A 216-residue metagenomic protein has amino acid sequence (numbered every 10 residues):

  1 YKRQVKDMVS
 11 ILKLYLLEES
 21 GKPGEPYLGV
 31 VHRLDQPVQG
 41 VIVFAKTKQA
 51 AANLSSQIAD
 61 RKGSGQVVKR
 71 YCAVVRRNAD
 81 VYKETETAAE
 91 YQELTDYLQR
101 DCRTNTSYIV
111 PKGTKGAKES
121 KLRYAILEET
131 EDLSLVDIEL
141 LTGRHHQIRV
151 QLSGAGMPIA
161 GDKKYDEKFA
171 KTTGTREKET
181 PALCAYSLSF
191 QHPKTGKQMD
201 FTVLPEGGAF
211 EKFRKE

Functional and structural regions predicted by a protein language model:
K2-E216: RNA pseudouridine synthases
